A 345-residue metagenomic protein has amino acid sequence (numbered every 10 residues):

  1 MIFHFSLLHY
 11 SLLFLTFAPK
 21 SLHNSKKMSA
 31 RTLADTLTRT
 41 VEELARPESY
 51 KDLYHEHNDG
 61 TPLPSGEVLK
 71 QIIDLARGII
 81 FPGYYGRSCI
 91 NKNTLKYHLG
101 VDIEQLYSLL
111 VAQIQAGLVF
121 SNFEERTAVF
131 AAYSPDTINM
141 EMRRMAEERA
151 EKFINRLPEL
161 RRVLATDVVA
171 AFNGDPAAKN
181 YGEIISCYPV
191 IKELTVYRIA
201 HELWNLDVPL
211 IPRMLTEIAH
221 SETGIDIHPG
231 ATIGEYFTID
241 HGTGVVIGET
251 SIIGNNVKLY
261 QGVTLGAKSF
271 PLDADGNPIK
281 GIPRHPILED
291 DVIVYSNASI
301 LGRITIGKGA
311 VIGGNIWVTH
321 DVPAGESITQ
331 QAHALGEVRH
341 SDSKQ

Functional and structural regions predicted by a protein language model:
F3-F5, Y10, F14-F17: Aromatic (phenylalanine/tyrosine) cluster motif
F14-M214, K344-Q345: Terminal amphipathic alpha-helical/low-complexity segments used for targeting or macromolecular assembly
A219-S341: Structural signal for interior beta-strand "rungs" in well-ordered beta-sheet cores of soluble enzyme domains
